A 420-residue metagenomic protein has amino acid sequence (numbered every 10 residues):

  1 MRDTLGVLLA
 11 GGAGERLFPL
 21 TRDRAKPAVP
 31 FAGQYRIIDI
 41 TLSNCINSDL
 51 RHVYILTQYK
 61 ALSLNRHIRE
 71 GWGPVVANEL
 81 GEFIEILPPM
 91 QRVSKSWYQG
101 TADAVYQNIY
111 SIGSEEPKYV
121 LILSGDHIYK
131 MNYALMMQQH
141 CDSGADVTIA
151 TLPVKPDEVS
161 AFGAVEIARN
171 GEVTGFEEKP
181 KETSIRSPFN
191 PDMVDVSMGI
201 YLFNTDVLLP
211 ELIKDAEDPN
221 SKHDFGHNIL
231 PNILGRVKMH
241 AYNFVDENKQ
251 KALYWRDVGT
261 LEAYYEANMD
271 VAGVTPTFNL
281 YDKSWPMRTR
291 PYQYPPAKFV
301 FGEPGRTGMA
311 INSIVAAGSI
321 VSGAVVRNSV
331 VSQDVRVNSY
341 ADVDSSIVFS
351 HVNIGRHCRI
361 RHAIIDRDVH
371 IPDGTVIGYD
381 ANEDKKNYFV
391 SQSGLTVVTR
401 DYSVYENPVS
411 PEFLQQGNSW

Functional and structural regions predicted by a protein language model:
M1-L5, D206, K214-W420: Left-handed beta-helix
M1-L8, R16-R22, P30-Q139, I167 (+2 more regions): Conserved N-terminal catalytic core of the sugar/cofactor nucleotidyltransferase
G12, D126, T260: Active-site glycine-centered loops adjacent to acidic/histidine catalytic or metal-binding residues that shape
I55-T57, T151, I364: Short internal beta-strands
K60, V154-P156, P180, V207 (+2 more regions): Glycine-rich beta-alpha junction loops
H67, F176, P210-E211, A267: Residues that scaffold the ATP/ADP-binding catalytic core of kinase and kinase-like folds
W72-L80, A168-G175, K238, T275-L280: Proline-centered turn/helix-capping motifs that create local helix->coil transitions or kinks
M131-D206: Conserved core of the sugar-phosphate nucleotidyltransferase
